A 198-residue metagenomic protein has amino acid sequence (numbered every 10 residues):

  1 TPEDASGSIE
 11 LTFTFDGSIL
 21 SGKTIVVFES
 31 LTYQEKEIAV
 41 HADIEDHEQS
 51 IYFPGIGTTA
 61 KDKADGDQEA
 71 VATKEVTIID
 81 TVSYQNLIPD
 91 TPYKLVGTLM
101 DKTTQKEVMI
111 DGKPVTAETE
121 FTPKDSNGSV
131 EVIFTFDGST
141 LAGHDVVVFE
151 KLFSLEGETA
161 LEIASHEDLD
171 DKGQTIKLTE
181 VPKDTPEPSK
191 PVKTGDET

Functional and structural regions predicted by a protein language model:
T1, P92-M109, L152: Extended low-complexity, serine/threonine- and proline-enriched intrinsically disordered segments
T1-D4, V108-S126: Solvent-exposed serine/threonine-rich low-complexity stretches and specific carbohydrate-binding patches
P2-T14, K124-T135: Aromatic sugar-binding surface patches on proteins that engage polysaccharides or sugar-phosphate polymers
T12, V26-T32, V96, I133 (+1 more regions): Extracellular recognition modules
G17-V27, G138-V148: Short glycine/proline/serine/threonine-rich loop/turn segments at secondary-structure transition edges
K36-D62, V71, A160-T198: Intrinsically disordered, low-complexity repeat and linker tracts
D67-V76: Short, solvent-exposed loop/linker segments at the N-terminal edge of repeated beta-sheet extracellular domains
I79-Q85: Short edge beta-strand/loop segments characteristic of extracellular beta-sandwich folds
